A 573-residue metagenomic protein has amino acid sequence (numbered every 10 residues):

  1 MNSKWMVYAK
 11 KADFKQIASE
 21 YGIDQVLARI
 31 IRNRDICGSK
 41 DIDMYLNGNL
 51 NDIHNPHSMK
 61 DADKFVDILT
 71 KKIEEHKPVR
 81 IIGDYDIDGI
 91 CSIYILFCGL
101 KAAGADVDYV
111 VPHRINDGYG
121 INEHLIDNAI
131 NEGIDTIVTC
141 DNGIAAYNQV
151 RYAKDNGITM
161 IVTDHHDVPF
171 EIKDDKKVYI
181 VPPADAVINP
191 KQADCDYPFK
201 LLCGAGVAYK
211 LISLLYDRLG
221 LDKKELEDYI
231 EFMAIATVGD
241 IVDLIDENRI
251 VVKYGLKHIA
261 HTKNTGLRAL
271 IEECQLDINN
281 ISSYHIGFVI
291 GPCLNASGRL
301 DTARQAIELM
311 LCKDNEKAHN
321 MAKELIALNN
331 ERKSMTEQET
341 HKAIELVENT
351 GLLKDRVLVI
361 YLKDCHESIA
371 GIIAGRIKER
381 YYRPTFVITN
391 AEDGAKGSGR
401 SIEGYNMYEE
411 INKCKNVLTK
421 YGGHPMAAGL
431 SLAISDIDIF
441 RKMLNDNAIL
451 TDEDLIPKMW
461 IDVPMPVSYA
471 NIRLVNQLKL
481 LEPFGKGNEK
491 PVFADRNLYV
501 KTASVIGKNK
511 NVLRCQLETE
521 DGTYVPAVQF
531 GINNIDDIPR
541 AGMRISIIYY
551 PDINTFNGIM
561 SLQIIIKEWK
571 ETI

Functional and structural regions predicted by a protein language model:
N2, M6-T136, N156-G157, D174-K177 (+5 more regions): Hydrophobic helix-and-loop "lid/oligomerization" segment in the mid-to-C-terminal part of catalytic domains
K71-K77, K317-K323, A327-Y361, K413-I573: Mid-to-C-terminal polyanion-binding domains and interfaces
D127-A205, Y209-R218, D228, I245: Active-site cavity-forming subdomains of large catalytic enzyme subunits
H165, P190-K191, I377, R400-I402 (+2 more regions): Generic beta-structure capping elements
H165-H166, H366, H424, V512: Histidine-centered active-site/metal-ligand motif
V178-Y179, A184-A186, D393-S401, Y524-A527 (+1 more regions): Short, well-ordered strand-loop elements centered on a beta-strand within folded domains, enriched for acidic residues
F199-K200, I402, L432, D537: Short alpha-helix boundary/capping segments
G206, G371, G375, I547: Short alpha-helical basic/polar micro-motif
